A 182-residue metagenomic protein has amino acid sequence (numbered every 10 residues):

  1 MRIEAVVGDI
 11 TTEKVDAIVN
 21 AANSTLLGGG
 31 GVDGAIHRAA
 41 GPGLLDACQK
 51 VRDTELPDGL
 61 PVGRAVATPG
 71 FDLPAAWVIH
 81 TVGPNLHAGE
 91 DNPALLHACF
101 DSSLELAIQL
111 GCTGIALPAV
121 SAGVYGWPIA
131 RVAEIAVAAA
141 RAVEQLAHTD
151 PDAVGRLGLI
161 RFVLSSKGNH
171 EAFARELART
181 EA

Functional and structural regions predicted by a protein language model:
M1-P93, H97-Q109: Glycine-/small-residue-enriched capping loops at alpha/beta junctions
N85-A182: Phosphate/ribose-phosphate-bearing ligand recognition and processing surfaces, centered on ADP-ribose/NAD(+/P+) systems
